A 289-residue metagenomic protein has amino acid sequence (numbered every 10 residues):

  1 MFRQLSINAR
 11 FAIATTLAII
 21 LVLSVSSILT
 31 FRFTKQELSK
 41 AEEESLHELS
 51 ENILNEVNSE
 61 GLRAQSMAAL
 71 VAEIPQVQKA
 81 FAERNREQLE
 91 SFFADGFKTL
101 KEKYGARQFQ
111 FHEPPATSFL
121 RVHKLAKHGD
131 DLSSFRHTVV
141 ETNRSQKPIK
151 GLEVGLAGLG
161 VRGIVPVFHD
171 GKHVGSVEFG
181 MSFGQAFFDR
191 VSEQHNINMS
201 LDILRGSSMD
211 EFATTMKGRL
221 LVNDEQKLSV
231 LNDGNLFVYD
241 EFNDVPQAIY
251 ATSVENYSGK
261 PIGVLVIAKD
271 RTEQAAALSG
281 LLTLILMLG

Functional and structural regions predicted by a protein language model:
M1-L5: Short, Lys/Arg-rich, polar N-terminal cytosolic tail immediately upstream of the first transmembrane signal-anchor
I7-E87, K98-F109, K147-I149, E193 (+2 more regions): Juxtamembrane extracytoplasmic/periplasmic/luminal helical "stalk" adjacent to the first N-terminal
A12, T16-S24, R271-G289: Cytoplasm-proximal transmembrane signaling helix
A80, T117-K124, R162, S207-L221: Amphipathic coiled-coil signal-relay and dimerization helices
K98-S176, G180, A186-V191, D233-Q247: Extracytoplasmic/periplasmic ligand-binding sensor regions of membrane-associated signaling proteins
A157-G160, D170, F179-F188, G206 (+3 more regions): Helix-start (N-cap) segments at beta->loop->alpha junctions that couple sensory/regulatory domains to adjoining helices
F168-H169, R219-G280: Extracellular/periplasmic juxtamembrane segments that couple receptor/chemosensory ectodomains to their
